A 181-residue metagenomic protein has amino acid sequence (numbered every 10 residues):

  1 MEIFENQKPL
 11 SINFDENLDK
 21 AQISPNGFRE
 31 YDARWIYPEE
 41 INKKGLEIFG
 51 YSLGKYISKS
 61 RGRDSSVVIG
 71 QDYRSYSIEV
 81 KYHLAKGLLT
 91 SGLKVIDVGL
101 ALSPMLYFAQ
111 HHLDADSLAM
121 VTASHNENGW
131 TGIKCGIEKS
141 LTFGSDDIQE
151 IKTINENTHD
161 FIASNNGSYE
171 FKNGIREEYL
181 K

Functional and structural regions predicted by a protein language model:
E2-K86, T90-S91, S168-K181: An N-terminal, well-structured beta->alpha segment
I3-E5, G62-K139: Ferredoxin-reductase
N42, L102, F143-G144: Helix N-cap and loop-to-helix transition residues
S52, Y56, S60, S91 (+3 more regions): Change "in soluble alpha/beta enzymes" to "in soluble alpha/beta proteins
S52-G54, G92-V95, M120-S124, F143-D147 (+1 more regions): Glycine-rich loops and low-complexity Gly/Arg-rich segments that provide flexible linkers or classic glycine-based
K59, V98-L100, Q149-I154: Short C-terminal domain-edge/linker segments immediately following a structured domain
T131-K181: Gly/Ser/Thr-enriched, mixed-charge loops and adjacent short helices that form phosphate/oxyanion-binding elements
